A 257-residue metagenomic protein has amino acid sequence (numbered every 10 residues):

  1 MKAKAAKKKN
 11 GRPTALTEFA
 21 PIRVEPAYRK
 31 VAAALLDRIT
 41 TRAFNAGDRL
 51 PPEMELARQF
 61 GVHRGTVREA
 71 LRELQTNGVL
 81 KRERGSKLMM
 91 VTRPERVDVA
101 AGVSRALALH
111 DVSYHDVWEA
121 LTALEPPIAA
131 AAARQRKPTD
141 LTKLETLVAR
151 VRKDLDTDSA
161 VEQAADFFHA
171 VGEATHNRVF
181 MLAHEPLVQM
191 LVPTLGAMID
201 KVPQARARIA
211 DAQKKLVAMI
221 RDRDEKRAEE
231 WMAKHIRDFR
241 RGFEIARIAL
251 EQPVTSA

Functional and structural regions predicted by a protein language model:
M1-A123, A130, R134, A249 (+1 more regions): Short linear motifs at protein or domain termini
A27-Y28, P203-D211: Short, 15-30-residue, compositionally biased linear elements with alpha-helical propensity or flexible coil
P52-E53, H176-R178, R223-D224: Short loop-to-helix capping motifs
V117-A197, I209-K215, E230-G242: Conserved amphipathic alpha-helical segments that form helical-bundle/coiled-coil interaction surfaces
I199-P203, E225-W231: Hydrophobic/aromatic-rich alpha-helical bundle segments in the mid-to-C-terminal region
